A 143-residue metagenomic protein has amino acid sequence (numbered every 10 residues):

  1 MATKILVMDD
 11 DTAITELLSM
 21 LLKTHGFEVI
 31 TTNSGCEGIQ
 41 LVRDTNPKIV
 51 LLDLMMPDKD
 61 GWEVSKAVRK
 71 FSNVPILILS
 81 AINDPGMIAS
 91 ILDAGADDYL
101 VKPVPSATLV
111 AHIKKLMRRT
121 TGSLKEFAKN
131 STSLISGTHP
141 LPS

Functional and structural regions predicted by a protein language model:
D9, D53, S80: Active-site residues of response regulator receiver
E16-T24: Charged docking surfaces used in two-component/phosphorelay signaling
G26-N33, L41: Short hydrophobic/Thr-rich beta-strand motif most characteristic of the beta2 strand and flanking loop of CheY-like
T45-L51: Active-site beta3 strand of CheY-like receiver
M56: Receiver (REC) domain active-site loop signature in two-component systems and cognate sites in sensor histidine kinases
G86, P103-K114: C-terminal output helix
